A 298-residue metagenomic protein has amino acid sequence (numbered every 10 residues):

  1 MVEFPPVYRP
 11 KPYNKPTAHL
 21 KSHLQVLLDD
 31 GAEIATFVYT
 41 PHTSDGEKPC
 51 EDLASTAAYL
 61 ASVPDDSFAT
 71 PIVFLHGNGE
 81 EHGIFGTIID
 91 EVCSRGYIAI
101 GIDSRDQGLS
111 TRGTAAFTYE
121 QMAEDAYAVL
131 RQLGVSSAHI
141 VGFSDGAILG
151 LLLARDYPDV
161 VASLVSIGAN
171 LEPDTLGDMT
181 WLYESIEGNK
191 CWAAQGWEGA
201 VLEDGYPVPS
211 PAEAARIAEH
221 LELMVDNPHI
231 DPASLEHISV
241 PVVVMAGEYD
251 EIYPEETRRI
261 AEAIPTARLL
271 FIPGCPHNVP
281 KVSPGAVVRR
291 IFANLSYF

Functional and structural regions predicted by a protein language model:
M1-V26, F37, P41-L60: An N-terminal hydrophobic leader/cap segment in hydrolases
H42-L109: Conserved HGGG/HGGXW glycine-rich cap/lid loop of the alpha/beta-hydrolase fold
E120-A138: Conserved acidic catalytic loop of the alpha/beta-hydrolase fold
I148-D156, A162-A193: Flexible "cap/lid" loop of the alpha/beta hydrolase fold
P207-A233, Y249: Hydrophobic, aromatic-rich cap/lid helix
I238, V244-A246: Short beta-strand/loop motif that positions the catalytic acidic residue of the alpha/beta-hydrolase fold
E251-E256: Conserved alpha/beta-hydrolase "acid-adjacent" motif
A267, P273-F298: Catalytic active-site module of serine/aspartate enzymes centered on a nucleophile-bearing elbow/loop
